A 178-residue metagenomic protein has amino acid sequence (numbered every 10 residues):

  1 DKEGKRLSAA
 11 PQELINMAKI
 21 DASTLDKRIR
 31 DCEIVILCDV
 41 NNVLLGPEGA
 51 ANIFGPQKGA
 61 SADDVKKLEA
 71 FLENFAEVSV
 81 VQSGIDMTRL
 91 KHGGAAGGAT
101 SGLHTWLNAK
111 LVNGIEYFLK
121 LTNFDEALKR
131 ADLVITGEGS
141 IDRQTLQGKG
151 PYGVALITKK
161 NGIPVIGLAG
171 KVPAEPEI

Functional and structural regions predicted by a protein language model:
D1-E33: Glycine/threonine-rich beta-strand-loop-alpha-helix active-site module that forms ligand/phosphate-binding
R6-L7, T24-R30, L44-G46, E126-L128 (+1 more regions): Solvent-exposed alpha-helices and their adjacent loops that cap or buttress functional pockets in soluble metabolic
E33-N41, T136, I166-G170: Short beta-strand segments
V40, L45-S83: Acidic, glycine-rich loop-and-beta core segments that form the ion-binding/anion-interacting portion of active sites
N41-V43, A109, G139-R143: Short glycine-rich anion-binding loops that position phosphate/pyrophosphate groups of nucleotides and phosphorylated
K67-V134: Oxyanion-binding "anion nests"
L133, G139, R143-I178: C-terminal non-catalytic interaction/assembly regions of soluble proteins
